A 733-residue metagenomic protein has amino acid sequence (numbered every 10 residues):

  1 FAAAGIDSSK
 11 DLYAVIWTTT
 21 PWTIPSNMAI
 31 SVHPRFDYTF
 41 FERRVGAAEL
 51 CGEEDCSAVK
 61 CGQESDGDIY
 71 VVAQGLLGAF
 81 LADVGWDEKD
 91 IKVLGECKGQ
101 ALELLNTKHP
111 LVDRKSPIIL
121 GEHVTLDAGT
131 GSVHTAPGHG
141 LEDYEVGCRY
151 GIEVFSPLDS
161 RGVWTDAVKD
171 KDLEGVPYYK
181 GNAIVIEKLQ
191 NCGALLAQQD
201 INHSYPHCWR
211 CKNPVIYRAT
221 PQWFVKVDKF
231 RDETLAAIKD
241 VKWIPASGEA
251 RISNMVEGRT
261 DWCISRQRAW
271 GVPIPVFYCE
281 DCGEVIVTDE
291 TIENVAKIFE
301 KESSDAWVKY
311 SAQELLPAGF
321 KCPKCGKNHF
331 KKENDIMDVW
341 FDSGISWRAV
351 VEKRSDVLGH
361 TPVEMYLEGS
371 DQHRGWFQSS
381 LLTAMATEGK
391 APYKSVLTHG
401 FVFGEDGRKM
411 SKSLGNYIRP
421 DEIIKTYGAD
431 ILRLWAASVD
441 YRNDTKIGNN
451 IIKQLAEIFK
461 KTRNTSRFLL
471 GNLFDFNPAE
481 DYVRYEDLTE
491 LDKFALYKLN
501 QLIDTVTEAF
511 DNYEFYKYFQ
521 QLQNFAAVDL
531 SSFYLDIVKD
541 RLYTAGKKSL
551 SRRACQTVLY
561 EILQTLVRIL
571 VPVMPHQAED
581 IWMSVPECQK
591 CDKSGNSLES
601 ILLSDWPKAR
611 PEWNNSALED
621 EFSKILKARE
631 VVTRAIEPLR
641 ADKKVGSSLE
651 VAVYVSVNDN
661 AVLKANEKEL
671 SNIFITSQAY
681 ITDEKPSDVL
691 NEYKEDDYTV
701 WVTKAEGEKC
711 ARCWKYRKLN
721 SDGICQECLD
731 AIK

Functional and structural regions predicted by a protein language model:
F1-P25, R44-G46, C51, L104 (+12 more regions): Residue patterns forming the tRNA-binding/recognition surfaces of aminoacyl-tRNA synthetases and related DALR
Y38-R43, S65-T135, L141, E145: Protease-associated
Y150-G162, R268-W270, I292-D444: Alpha-helical recognition segments enriched in aromatics with Gly/Pro capping that present substrate-recognition
Y205, V276, G319, G707-C710 (+1 more regions): Residues immediately within or flanking Cys/His clusters that coordinate Zn2+ in small zinc-binding modules
C208, C279, C322-C325, C710 (+1 more regions): Short cysteine-rich clusters marking metal-coordination/redox-active sites
I216, V287, H329-K331, K715-S721 (+1 more regions): Short functional micro-motifs and their immediate structural scaffolds
Q267, G283, G326, W714-R717 (+1 more regions): Cys/His-coordinated zinc-binding microdomains
F330, F476-D504, D536-A635, L639-V657 (+2 more regions): Acidic, turn-prone loop/beta-hairpin segments
